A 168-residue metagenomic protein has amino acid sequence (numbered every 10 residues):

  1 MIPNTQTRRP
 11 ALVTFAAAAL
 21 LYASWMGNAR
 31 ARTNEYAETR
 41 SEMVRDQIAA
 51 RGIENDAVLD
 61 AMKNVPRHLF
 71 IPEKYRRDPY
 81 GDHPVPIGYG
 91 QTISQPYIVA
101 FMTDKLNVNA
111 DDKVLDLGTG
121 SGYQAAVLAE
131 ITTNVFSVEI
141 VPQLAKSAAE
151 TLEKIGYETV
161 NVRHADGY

Functional and structural regions predicted by a protein language model:
I2-F15: Bacterial N-terminal signal peptides that target proteins for export
T14-S24: Bacterial N-terminal signal peptides
L21, E35, P79, P96 (+3 more regions): Intrinsically disordered, low-complexity N-terminal regions enriched in serine/proline/glycine with scattered basic
W25-L115, A126, I131, K146: Class I SAM-dependent transferase core
N107-Y168: Conserved nucleotide-cofactor-binding alpha/beta core module
